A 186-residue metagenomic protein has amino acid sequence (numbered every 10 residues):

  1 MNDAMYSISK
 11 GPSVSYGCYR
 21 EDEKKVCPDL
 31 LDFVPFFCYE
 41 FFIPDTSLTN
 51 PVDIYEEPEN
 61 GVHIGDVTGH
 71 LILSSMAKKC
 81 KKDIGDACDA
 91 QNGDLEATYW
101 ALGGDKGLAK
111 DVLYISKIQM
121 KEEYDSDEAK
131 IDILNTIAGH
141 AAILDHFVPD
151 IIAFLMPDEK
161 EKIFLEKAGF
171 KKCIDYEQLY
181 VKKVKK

Functional and structural regions predicted by a protein language model:
M1-D125, T136-K162, E166-K186: Non-catalytic substrate-recognition and accessory regions of acyl/acetyltransferase enzymes
S126-D132: A short glycine-leucine-enriched loop at secondary-structure breakpoints that most characteristically corresponds
